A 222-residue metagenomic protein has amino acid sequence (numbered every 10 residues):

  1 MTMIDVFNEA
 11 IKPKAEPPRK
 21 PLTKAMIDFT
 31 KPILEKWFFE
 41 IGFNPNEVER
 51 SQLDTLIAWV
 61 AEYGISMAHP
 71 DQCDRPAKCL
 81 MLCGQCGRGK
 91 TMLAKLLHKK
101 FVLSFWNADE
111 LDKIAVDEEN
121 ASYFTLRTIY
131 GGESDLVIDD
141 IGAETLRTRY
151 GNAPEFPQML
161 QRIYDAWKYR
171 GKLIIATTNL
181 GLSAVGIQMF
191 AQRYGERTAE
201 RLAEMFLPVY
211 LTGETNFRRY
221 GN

Functional and structural regions predicted by a protein language model:
M1-R75, V209, F217-N222: A short, basic N-terminal segment
T2, A143-N222: Replace "adjacent to P-loop NTPase cores in ATP/GTP-dependent enzymes" with "adjacent to NTP-binding cores
C79: Walker A (P-loop) ATP-phosphate-binding motif of ABC ATPase nucleotide-binding domains
L82: Hydrophobic anchor at the beta1->P-loop junction of P-loop NTPases
G87: Walker A (P-loop) phosphate-binding loop of P-loop NTPases
K90: Conserved lysine of the Walker
L93, L97: Hydrophobic positions on the alpha1 helix immediately C-terminal to the Walker A/P-loop
S104-E110, I114-R170: Conserved nucleotide-sensing/catalytic segment adjacent to the nucleotide-binding pocket in NTP-handling enzymes
